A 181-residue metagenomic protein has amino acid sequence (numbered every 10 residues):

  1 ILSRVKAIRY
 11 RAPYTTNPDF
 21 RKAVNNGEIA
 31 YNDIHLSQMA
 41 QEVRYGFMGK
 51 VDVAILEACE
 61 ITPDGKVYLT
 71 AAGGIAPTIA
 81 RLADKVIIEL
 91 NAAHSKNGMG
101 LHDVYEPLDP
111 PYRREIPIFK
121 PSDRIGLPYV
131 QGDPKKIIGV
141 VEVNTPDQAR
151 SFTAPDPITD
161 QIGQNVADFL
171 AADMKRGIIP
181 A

Functional and structural regions predicted by a protein language model:
I1-A181: Conserved alpha/beta enzyme-core scaffold
